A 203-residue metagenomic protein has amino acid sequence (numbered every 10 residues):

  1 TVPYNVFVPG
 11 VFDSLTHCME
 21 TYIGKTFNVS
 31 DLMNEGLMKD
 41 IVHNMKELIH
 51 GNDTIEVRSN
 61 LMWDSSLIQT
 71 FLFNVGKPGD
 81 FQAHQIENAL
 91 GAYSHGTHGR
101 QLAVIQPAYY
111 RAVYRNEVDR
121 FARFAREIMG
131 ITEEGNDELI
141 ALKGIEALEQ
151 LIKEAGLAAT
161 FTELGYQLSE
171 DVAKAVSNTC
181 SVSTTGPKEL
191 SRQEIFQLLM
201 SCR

Functional and structural regions predicted by a protein language model:
T1-V29, R123: A glycine/threonine-rich phosphate-anchoring loop and its flanking beta-alpha core in nucleotide/phosphate-binding
P3-N5, F73, Q193: A short secondary-structure junction signal
V8-F12, R58, L102, F121 (+2 more regions): Short runs of predominantly hydrophobic/aromatic residues within well-ordered alpha helices that form helix-helix
G10, L32, G36, E189-Q197: Short, charged alpha-helical segments
L15-M19, R58-Q69, Q106, L148 (+3 more regions): Short alpha-helical scaffolding segments that buttress acidic/His motifs in well-ordered protein cores
T21-L142, E146: Active-site segments that bind and position negatively charged phosphate/pyrophosphate groups
I131-R203: C-terminal charged capping/lid subdomain of soluble metabolic enzymes
